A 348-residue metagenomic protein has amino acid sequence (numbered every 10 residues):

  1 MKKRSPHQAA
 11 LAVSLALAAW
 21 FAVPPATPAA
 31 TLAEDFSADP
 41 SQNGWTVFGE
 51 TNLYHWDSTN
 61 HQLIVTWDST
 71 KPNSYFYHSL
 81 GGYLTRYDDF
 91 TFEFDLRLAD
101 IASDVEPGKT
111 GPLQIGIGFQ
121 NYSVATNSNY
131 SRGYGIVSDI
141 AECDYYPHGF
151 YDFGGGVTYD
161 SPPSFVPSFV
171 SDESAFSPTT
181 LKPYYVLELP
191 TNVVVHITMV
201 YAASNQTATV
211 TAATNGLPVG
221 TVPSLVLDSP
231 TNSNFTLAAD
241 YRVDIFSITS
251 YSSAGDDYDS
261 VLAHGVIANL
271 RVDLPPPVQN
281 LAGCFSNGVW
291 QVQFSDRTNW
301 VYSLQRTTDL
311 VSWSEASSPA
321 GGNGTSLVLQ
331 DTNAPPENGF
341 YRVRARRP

Functional and structural regions predicted by a protein language model:
A12-P24: Bacterial N-terminal signal peptides
A30-L32, D39-K71: Extracellular glycan-recognition surfaces and repeat-rich motifs
F36, V186, N192-A203, A208-A212: Short tryptophan-centered beta-strand motifs in secreted/extracellular beta-sheet-rich domains of glycan-recognition
W67-P167: Secretory/extracellular carbohydrate-interaction modules and structurally similar beta-sandwich "look-alikes"
F153-H196: Short, aromatic/His-centered strand-loop micro-motif at the edge of beta-sheets
S224-G265: Flexible glycan-contacting loops in extracellular carbohydrate-active proteins
G265-V272: Extracellular beta-strand elements of beta-rich domains used for carbohydrate recognition/degradation or cell-matrix
L274-P348: Short, composition-biased motifs enriched in small/polar/acidic residues
